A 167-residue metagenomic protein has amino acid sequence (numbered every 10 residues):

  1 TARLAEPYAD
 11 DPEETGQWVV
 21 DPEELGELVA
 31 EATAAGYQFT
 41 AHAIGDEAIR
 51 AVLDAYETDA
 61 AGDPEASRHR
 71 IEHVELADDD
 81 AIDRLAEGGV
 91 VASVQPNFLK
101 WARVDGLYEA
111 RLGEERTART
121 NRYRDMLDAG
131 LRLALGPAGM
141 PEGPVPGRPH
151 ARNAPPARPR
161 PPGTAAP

Functional and structural regions predicted by a protein language model:
T1-A5, G89-Q95, A129-G130: Divalent-metal coordination cores built from histidine and acidic residues
T1-Q38, I82: Active-site-adjacent helix-turn-beta-strand microarchitecture at beta-sheet edges that either contains or buttresses
V20, G26, E72-H73, E114-E115: Residues that cap or flank secondary-structure elements
P22, D78-D79, R119-T120: Structural motif corresponding to alpha-helix initiation and N-cap regions
V29-T40, E47-H69, D83, V94-P167: His/Asp/Glu-enriched, well-ordered alpha-helical/loop segment that forms or immediately abuts the divalent-metal
S67-D78: Aromatic- and carboxylate-enriched substrate-binding clefts and catalytic-loop regions of carbohydrate-active enzymes
A77-V91: Short amphipathic alpha-helices and their capping/turn segments at secondary-structure boundaries
